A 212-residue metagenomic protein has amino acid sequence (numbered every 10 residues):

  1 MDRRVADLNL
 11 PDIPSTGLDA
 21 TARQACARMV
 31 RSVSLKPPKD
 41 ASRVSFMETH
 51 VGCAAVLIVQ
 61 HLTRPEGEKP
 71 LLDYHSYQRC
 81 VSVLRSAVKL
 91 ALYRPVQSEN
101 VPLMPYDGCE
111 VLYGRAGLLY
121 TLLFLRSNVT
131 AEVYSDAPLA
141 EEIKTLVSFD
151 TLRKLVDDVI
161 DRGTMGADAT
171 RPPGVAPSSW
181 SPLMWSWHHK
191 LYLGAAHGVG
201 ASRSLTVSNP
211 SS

Functional and structural regions predicted by a protein language model:
M1-S212: Glycan-recognition and catalytic cores of secretory/periplasmic carbohydrate-active enzymes
